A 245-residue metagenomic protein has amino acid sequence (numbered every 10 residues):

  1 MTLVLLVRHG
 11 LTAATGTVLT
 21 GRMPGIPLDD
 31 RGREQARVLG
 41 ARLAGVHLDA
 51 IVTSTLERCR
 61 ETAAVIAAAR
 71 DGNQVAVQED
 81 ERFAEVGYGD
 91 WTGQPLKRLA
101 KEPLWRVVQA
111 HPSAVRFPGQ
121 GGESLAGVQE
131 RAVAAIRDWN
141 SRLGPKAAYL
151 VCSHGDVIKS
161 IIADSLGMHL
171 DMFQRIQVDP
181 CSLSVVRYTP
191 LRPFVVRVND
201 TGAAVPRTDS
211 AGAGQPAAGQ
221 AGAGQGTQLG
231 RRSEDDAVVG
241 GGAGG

Functional and structural regions predicted by a protein language model:
T2, Y88-K97, S141, P145-A147 (+1 more regions): Acidic, low-complexity terminal tails and accessory targeting/binding regions of phosphate-metabolizing enzymes
L3-H9: Short, hydrophobic/glycine-enriched beta-strand segments
L5, Q78-D80, V196: General small-molecule cofactor/ligand-binding pocket signal
L11-I66, P118-V133: Loop-to-helix element that buttresses phosphate recognition and phosphoryl-transfer chemistry
T12, V157-I158: Short active-site segment of divalent metal-dependent hydrolases/proteases that encodes the spacing between
R37-R106, V239-G245: Phosphate-coordination/substrate-recognition cap region in phosphate-metabolizing enzymes
V65, S160, D164: Active-site signature of alpha/beta-hydrolase-fold catalytic machinery across serine- and Asp/Cys-nucleophile hydrolases
H154: Short basic (Lys/Arg) and small-residue
